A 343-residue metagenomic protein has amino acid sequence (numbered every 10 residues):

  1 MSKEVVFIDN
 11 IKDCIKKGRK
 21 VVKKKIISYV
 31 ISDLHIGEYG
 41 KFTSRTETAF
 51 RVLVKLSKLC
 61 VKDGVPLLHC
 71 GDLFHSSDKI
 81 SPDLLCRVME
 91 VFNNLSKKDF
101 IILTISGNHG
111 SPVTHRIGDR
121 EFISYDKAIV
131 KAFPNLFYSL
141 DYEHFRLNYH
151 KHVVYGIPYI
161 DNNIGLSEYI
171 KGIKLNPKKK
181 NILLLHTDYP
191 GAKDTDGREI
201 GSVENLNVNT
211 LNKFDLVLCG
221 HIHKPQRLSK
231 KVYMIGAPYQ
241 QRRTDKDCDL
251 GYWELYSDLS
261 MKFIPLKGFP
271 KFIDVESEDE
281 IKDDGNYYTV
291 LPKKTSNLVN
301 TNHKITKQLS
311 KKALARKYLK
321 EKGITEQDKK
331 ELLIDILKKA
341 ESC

Functional and structural regions predicted by a protein language model:
E4-K24, K62, Y256-C343: Accessory, non-catalytic peripheral segments of nucleic-acid enzymes
F7-I26, V52-D63, V91-F92, Y169-P177: Short amphipathic alpha-helices and their capping/turn segments at secondary-structure boundaries
V21-Y29, F145-G156, N176-I182, K230-V232 (+2 more regions): Beta-strand-turn-beta hairpins that frame and shape the catalytic cleft of phosphate-ester-processing enzymes
K25-I27, L34, E38-F145, T210-L211: Core catalytic region of metal-dependent phosphoesterases/phosphodiesterases, especially metallo-beta-lactamase-like
S32-I36, D72-F74, N108-G110, P158-I160 (+4 more regions): Active-site metal-binding loops of divalent metal-dependent hydrolases
V88, S106-L206, I235-P238: Conserved catalytic scaffold of divalent metal-dependent phosphoesterases
N135-F137, H152, N181, K230-I235 (+2 more regions): Active-site regions of enzymes building and remodeling cell-envelope glycoconjugates
T195-S260: Conserved beta-sheet core of the metallophosphoesterase superfamily
